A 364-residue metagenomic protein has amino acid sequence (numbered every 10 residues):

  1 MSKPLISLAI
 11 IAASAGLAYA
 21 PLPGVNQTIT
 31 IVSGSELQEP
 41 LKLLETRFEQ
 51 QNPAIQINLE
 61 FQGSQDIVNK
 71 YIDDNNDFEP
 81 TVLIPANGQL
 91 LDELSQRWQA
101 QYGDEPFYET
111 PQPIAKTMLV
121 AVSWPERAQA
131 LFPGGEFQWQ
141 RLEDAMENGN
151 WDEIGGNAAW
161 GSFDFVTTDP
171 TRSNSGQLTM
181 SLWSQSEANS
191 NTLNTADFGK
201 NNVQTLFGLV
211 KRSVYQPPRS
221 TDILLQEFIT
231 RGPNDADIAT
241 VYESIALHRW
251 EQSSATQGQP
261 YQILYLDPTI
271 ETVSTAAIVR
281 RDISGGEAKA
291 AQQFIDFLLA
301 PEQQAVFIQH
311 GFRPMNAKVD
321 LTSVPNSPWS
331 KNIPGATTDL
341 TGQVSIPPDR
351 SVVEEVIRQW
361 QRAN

Functional and structural regions predicted by a protein language model:
S2-I6, V25, R281-N364: Extracellular/periplasmic juxtamembrane helices and adjacent flexible linkers that interface with membrane partners
P4-P21: Hydrophobic membrane-insertion alpha-helices, especially the h-region of bacterial N-terminal signal peptides
L22-G161, D169-R172, T322, I333 (+2 more regions): N-terminal segment of the mature folded domain
T30-S33, D164-P170, K211-V214, R280-S284: Second-shell loop/turn segments in exported
Y108-A121, Q204-D222, A255-I283, A288: Periplasmic-binding protein-like
E126-P133, R172-S173, A188-N194, D282-A291: Short helix-loop capping/hinge motifs at secondary-structure junctions, enriched in acidic/polar residues
G156-A188: Extracytoplasmic/periplasmic solute-binding protein
L178-L264: Ligand-binding pocket segment of bilobal, Venus flytrap-like solute-binding proteins
